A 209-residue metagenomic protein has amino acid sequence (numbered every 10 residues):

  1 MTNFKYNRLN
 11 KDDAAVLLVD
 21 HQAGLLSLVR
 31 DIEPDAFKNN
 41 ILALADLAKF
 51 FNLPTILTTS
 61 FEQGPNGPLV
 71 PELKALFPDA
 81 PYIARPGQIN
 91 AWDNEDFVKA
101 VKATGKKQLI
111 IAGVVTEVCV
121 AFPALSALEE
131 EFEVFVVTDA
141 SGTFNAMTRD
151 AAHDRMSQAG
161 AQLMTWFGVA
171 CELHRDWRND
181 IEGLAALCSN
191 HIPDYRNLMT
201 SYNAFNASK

Functional and structural regions predicted by a protein language model:
M1-G87, A103, E133, D150-S157 (+2 more regions): Active-site acidic carboxylates
N40-A43, D96, C119-F122: Well-ordered alpha-helical segments embedded in enzymatic catalytic cores
E62-N66, Q88-A91, T116-V120, N145: Acidic, metal-coordinating catalytic cores used for nucleic-acid/nucleotide bond scission and strand-transfer chemistry
L69-E72, D96, F122-S126: A short acidic, amphipathic alpha-helical/loop segment
P86-I89, D139-G142, V169: Short, acidic/turn-prone active-site loops that include or flank metal/cofactor- and phosphate-binding residues
G87-K99: Short phosphate-binding loop-to-helix
A100-K107: Glycine-rich phosphate-binding loop signature in dinucleotide/nucleotide-binding domains
Q108-W166: A contiguous pocket-lining binding segment that forms or flanks enzyme active sites
